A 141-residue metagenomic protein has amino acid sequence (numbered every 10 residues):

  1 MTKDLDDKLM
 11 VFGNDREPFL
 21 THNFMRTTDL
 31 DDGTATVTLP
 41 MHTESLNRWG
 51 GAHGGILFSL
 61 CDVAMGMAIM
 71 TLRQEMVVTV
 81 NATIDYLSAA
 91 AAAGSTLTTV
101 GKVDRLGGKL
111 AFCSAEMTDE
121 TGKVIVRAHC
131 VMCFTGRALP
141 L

Functional and structural regions predicted by a protein language model:
M1-L141: Terminal targeting signals and extreme-terminal segments of soluble enzymes
